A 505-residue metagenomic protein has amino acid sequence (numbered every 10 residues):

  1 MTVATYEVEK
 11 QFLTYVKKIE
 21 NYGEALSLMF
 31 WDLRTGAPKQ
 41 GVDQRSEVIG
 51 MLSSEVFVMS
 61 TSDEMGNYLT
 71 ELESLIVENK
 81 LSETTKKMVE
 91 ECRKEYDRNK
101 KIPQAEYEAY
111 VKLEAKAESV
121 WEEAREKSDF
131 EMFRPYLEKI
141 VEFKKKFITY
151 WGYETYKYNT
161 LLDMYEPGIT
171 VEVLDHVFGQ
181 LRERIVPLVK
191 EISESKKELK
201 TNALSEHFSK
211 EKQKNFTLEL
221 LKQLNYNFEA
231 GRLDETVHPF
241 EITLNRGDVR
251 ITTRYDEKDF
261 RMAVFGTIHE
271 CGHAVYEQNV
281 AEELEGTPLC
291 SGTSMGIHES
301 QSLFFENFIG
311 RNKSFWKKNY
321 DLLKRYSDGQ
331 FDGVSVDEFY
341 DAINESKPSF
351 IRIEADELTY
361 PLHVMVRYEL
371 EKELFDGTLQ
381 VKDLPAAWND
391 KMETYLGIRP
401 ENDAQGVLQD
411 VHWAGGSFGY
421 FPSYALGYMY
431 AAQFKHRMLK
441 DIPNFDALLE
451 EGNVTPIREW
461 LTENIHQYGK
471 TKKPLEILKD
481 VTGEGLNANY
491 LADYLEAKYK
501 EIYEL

Functional and structural regions predicted by a protein language model:
T2-A4, V8, Q40, Q44 (+3 more regions): C-terminal, non-catalytic "cap/extension" segments appended to globular domains
T2-P167, E496-Y503: A well-structured
F12, G152, H269, S302 (+3 more regions): Divalent metal-coordination and catalytic microenvironments
Y110-M262: Contiguous, non-catalytic segments that form substrate-binding/exosite surfaces or channel walls
F178, R182, K210-K214, L220 (+5 more regions): All-alpha helical catalytic cores of prenyl diphosphate-utilizing isoprenoid enzymes
E229, E283-T287, R311-D321, V381-K382 (+1 more regions): Acidic/polar loop patches that form or flank catalytic/metal-binding clefts of enzymes that bind anionic ligands
M262-A281, E299-L303: Active-site recognition of the HExxH zinc-binding catalytic motif
S291-D332: Post-HExxH zinc-binding segment in Zn-dependent metallohydrolases
